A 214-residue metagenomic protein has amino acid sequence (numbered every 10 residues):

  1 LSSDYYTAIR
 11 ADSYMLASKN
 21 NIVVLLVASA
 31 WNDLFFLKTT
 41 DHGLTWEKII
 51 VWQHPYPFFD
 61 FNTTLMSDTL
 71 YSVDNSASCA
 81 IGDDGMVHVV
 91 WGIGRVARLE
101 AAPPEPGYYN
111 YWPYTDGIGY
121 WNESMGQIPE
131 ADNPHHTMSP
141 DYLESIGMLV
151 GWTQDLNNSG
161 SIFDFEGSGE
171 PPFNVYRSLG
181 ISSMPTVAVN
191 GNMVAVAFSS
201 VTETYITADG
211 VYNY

Functional and structural regions predicted by a protein language model:
L1-Y214: Extracellular, repeat-based ectodomains that mediate carbohydrate processing or recognition
